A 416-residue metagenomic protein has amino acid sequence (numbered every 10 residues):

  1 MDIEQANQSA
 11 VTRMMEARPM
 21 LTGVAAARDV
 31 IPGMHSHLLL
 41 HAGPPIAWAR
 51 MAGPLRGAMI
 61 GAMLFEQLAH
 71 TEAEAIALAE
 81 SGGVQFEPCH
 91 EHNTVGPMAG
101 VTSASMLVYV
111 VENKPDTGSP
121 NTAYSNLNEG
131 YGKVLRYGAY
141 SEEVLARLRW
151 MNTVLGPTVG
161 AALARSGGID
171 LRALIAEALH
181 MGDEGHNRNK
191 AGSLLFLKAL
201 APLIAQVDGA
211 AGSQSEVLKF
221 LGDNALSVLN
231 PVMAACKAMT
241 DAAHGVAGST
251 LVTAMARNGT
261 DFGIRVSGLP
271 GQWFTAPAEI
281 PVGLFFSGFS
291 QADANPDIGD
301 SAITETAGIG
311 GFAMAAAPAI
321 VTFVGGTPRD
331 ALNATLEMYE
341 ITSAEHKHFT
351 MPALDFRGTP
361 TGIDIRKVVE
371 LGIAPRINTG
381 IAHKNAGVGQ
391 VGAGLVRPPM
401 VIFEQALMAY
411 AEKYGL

Functional and structural regions predicted by a protein language model:
M1-L416: Anaerobic metallocofactor- and corrinoid-dependent redox/one-carbon enzyme cores, especially those from methanogenesis
